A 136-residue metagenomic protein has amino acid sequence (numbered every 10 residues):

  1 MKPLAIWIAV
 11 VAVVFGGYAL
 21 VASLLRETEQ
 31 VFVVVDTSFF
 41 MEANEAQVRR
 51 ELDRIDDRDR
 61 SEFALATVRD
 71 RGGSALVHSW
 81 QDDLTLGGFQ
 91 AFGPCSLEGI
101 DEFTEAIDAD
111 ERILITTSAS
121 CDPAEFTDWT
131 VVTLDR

Functional and structural regions predicted by a protein language model:
M1-L4, E125-W129, R136: Charged, elongated alpha-helical/coil segments that serve as electrostatic interaction surfaces for nucleic-acid
K2-A22: Hydrophobic membrane-insertion alpha-helices, especially the h-region of bacterial N-terminal signal peptides
V21-R26, F103-A106: Short boundary motifs at domain starts and secondary-structure transition points
L24-E45, S118: MIDAS-like acidic motif and immediate structural context at the N-terminus of von Willebrand factor A/I domains
F39-L65: …and closely analogous acidic/polar surface helices at protein-protein or active-site interfaces in A-domain-like
Q47-R54, E102-F103, A124-F126: A short acidic, amphipathic alpha-helical/loop segment
D59-F63, I107-E111, T127: Loop/turn elements at helix/coil->beta-strand transitions in domains of secreted/extracellular proteins
A66-D122, V132-R136: Von Willebrand factor
